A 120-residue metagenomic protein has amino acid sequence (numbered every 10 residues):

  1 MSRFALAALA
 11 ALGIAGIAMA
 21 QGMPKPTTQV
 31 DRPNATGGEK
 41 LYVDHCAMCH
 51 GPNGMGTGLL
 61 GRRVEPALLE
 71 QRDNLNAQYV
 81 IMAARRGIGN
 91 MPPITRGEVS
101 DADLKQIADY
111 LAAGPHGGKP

Functional and structural regions predicted by a protein language model:
M1-A8, P92: Bacterial N-terminal signal peptides that target proteins for export
A10, A18-G22: Boundary at the C-terminal end of the N-terminal hydrophobic targeting segment
Q21-L41, T57: Electrostatic cytochrome c docking/interface patches
G38-P52, I107, L111: The canonical Cys-X-X-Cys-His
E39, G51-A83: Gly/Gly-Pro-rich "capping" loops immediately C-terminal to redox-active cysteine motifs in periplasmic/lumenal
L59-L68, M82-P120: Axial heme c-ligation environment in periplasmic c-type cytochrome domains
